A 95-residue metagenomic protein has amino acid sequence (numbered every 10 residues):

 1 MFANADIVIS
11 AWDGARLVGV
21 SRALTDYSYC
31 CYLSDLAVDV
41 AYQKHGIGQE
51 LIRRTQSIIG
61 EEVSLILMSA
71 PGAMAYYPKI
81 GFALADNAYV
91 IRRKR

Functional and structural regions predicted by a protein language model:
M1-L36: A conserved beta-strand-loop-helix scaffold within acyl/acetyltransferase catalytic domains
G14-A15, A41-Y42, R93-R95: Short loop segments at secondary-structure junctions
L36-V38, A73: Hydrophobic adenine-recognition pocket in adenosine-nucleotide-binding enzymes
Y42, G46-L51: Conserved acetyl-CoA pyrophosphate-binding loop and the N-cap/start of the following alpha-helix in GNAT-like
E61-L67, P71-R95: Conserved active-site alpha-helix within GNAT-family acetyltransferase domains
